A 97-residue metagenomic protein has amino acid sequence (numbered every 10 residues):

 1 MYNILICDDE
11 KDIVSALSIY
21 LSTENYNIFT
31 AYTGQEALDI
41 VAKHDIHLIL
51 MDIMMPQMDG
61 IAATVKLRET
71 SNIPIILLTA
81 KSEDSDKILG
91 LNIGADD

Functional and structural regions predicted by a protein language model:
D8, D52, T79: Active-site residues of response regulator receiver
K11-F29: Two-component/phosphorelay signaling modules centered on CheY-like receiver
T30-L48: Acidic, metal-coordinating helix/loop segments flanking the phosphotransfer/catalytic sites of two-component signaling
Y32-E36, D59-A62, D86: Acidic catalytic/metal-coordinating carboxylates
A37, G90-L91: Residue preferences within the helical output face of two-component receiver
A42-H44, K66-I73, I93: Conserved phosphotransfer cores of two-component systems
M55: Receiver (REC) domain active-site loop signature in two-component systems and cognate sites in sensor histidine kinases
